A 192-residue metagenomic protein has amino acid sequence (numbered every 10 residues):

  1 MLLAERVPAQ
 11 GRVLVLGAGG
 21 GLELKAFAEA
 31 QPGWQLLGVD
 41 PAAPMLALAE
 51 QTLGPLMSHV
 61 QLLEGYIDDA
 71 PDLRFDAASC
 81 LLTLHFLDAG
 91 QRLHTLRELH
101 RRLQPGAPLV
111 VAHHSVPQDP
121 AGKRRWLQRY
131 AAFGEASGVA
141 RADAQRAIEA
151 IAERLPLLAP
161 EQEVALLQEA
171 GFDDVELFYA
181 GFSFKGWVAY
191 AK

Functional and structural regions predicted by a protein language model:
M1-Q10: Conserved alpha-helix/loop element of class I SAM-dependent methyltransferases that forms part of the SAM/SAH-binding
R12-L14, G20-D69: Class I SAM-dependent methyltransferase SAM/SAH-binding core
A70-A78: A short acidic, Gly/Pro-enriched loop at the edge of an enzyme's catalytic core that lines a small-molecule cofactor
C80-T83: A short beta-strand submotif of the Rossmann-like class I SAM-dependent methyltransferase core that lines
L93-P105: A short glycine-rich, Lys/Arg-flanked "PGG" loop and its adjoining helix->strand segment in the class I
G106-H114: Conserved beta-strand signature within the Rossmann-like core of class I S-adenosyl-L-methionine
H114-Q168: C-terminal alpha-helical "lid/dimerization" subdomain adjacent to the S-adenosyl-L-methionine
A170-K192: Core SAM-dependent methyltransferase catalytic element
